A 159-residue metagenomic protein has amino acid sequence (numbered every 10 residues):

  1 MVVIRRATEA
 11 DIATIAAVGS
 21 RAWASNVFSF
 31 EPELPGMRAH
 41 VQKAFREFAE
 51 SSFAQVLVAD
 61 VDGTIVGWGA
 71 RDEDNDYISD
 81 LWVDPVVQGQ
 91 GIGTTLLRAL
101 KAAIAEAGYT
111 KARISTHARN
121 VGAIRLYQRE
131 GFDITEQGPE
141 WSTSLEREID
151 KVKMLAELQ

Functional and structural regions predicted by a protein language model:
M1-I4: Extreme N-terminal starter segment of soluble prokaryotic enzymes
R6-I12, A16-V86, L97-A99, A103 (+2 more regions): Acetyl-CoA-dependent GNAT
T8, T14, T64, T94-T95 (+4 more regions): Residue-identity detector for threonine
A13, D60, I92, S144 (+1 more regions): N-terminal functional modules and adjacent low-complexity/disordered segments of proteins
P32-G36, V87, G91, A118 (+2 more regions): Residues at secondary-structure transition points
T64, D80, D84-R98, A105-A107 (+2 more regions): Conserved glycine-rich acetyl-CoA-binding loop
T110-I124, Q128-D133, Q137-Q159: C-terminal "cap" of GNAT-fold acetyltransferases
